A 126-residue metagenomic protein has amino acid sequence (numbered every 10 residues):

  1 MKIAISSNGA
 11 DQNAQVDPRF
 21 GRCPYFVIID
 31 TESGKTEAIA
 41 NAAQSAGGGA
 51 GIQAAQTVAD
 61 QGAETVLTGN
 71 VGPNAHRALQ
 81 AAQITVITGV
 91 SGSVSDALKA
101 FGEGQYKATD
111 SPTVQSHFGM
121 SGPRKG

Functional and structural regions predicted by a protein language model:
M1-G49, Q53, D60-Q61, Q80-G126: Non-catalytic interface/targeting segments
